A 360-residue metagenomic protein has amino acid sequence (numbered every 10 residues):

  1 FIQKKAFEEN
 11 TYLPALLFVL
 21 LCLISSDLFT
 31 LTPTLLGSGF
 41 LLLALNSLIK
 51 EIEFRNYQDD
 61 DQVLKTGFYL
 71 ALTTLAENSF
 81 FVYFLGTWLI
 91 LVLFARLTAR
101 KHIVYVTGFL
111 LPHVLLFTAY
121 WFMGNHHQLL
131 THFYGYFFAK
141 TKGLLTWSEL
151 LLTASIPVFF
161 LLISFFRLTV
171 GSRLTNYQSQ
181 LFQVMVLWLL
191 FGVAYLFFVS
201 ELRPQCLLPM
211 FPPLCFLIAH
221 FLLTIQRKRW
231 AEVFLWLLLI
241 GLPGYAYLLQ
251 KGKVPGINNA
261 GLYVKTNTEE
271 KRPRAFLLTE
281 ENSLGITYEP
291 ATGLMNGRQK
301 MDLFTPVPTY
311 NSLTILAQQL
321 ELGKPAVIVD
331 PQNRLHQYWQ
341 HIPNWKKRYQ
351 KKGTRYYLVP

Functional and structural regions predicted by a protein language model:
F1-C22, G39: Transmembrane-helix signature of polytopic, membrane-embedded enzymes that assemble or transfer cell-envelope glycans
A44-D61: Membrane-interface transmembrane helices that cradle and orient dolichyl/undecaprenyl
D61-N78: Membrane-interface alpha helices of multi-pass inner-membrane proteins
Y83-T107: Perimembrane helix-loop-helix junctions
Q128-L152, L162-F166: Juxtamembrane membrane-water interface segments that cap and precede transmembrane helices
E201-R227: Hydrophobic/aromatic-rich transmembrane helices and adjacent perimembrane loops
K251-H336: Short periplasmic/luminal acceptor-recognition loop of GT-C membrane glycosyltransferases, typified by
G323-P360: Aromatic/acidic, Gly/Pro-rich catalytic loop(s) in extracytoplasmic/lumenal soluble domains of multi-pass membrane
